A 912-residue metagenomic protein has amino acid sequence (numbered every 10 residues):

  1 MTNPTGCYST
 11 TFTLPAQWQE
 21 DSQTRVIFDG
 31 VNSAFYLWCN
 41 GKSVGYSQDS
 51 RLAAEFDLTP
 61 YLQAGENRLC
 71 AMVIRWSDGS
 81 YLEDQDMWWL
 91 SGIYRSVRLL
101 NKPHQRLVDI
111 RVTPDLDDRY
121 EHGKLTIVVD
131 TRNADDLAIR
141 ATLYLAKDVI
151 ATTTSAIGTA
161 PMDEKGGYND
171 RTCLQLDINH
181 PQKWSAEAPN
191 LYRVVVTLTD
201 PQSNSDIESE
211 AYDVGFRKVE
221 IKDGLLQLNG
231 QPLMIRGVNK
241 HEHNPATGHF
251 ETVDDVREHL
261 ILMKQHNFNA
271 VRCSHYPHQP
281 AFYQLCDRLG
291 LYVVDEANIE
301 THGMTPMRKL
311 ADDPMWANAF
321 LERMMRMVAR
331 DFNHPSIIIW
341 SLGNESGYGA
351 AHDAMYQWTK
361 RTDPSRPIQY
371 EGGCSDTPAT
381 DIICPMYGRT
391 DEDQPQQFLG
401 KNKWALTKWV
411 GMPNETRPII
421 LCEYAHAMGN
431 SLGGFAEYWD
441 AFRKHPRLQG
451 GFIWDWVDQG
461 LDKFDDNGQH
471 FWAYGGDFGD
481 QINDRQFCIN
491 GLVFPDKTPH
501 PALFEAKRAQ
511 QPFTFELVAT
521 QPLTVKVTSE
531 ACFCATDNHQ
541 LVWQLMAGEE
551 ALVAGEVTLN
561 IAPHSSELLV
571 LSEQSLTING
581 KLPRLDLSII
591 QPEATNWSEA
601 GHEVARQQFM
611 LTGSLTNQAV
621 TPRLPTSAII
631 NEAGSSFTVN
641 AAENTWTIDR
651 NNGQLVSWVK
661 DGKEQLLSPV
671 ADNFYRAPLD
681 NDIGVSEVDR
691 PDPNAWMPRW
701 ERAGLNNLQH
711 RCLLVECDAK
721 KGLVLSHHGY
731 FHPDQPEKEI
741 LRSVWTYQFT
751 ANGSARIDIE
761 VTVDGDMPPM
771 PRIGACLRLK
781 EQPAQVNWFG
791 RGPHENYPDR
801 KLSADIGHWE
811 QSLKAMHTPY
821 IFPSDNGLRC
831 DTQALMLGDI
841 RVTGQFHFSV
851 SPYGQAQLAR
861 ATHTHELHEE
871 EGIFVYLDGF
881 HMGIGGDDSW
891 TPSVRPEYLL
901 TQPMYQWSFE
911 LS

Functional and structural regions predicted by a protein language model:
M1-I27, S77, Y81-Q85, L90-I93 (+4 more regions): Extended carbohydrate-recognition surfaces in non-catalytic/accessory domains of CAZymes and lectin-like proteins
T2-D109, N133-A134, P277, L291-V294 (+1 more regions): Accessory beta-strand-rich segments of carbohydrate-active enzymes
S50, L58-G123, I127, T131-A134 (+5 more regions): An acidic-aromatic loop/edge-strand motif
R75, S185, S572-K581, T595 (+1 more regions): Beta-strand/loop-rich accessory regions of lumenal/periplasmic or secreted enzymes, predominantly carbohydrate-active
W89-G92, I338-W340, A405-S566, L571 (+3 more regions): Substrate-binding clefts and catalytic carboxylate motifs of secreted carbohydrate-active enzymes
R111, V194-K264, Q284: N-terminal carbohydrate-binding accessory modules
T152-H180, E549-G580: Intrinsically disordered, low-complexity Pro/Gly/Ser/Thr-rich segments with frequent PxxP/GP/PP motifs and embedded
L260-M263, A270-C488: Substrate-binding/catalytic cleft of secreted carbohydrate-active enzymes, primarily glycoside hydrolases
